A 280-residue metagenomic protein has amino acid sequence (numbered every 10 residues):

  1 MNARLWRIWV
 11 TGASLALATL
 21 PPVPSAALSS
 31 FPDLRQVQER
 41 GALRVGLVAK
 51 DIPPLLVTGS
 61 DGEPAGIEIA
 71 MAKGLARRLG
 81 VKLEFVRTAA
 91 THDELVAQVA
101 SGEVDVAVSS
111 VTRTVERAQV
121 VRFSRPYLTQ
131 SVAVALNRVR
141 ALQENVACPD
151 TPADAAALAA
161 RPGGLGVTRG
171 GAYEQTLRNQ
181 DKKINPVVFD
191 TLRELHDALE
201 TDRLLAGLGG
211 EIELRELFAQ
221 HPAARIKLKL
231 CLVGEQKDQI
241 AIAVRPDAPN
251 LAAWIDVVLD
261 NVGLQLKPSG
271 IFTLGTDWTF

Functional and structural regions predicted by a protein language model:
V10-T19: Bacterial N-terminal signal peptides
A26-S110, V115, Q119, V188: Extracytoplasmic small-molecule ligand-binding "clamshell" domains of the periplasmic binding protein/Venus flytrap
L28, P162, T168-D181, V258-F280: Ligand-binding clefts/hinges and TM-proximal coupling segments of bilobed small-molecule sensing domains
R44-V48, G164-G166, G207, A243: Short, well-ordered beta-strand segments
A49-K50, L128-L136, A141-Q143, E211-D260 (+1 more regions): Periplasmic-binding protein-like
L75, V99-A100, V134, L158 (+3 more regions): Hydrophobic residues within well-ordered alpha-helices
V81, A89, T112-V115, Q119-Y173: A conserved helix-loop-strand patch within extracytoplasmic ligand-binding domains of the periplasmic binding
D93-E94, S110-V120, T176-N179, H196 (+1 more regions): A ligand-binding cleft/hinge motif common to bilobed small-molecule-binding domains
